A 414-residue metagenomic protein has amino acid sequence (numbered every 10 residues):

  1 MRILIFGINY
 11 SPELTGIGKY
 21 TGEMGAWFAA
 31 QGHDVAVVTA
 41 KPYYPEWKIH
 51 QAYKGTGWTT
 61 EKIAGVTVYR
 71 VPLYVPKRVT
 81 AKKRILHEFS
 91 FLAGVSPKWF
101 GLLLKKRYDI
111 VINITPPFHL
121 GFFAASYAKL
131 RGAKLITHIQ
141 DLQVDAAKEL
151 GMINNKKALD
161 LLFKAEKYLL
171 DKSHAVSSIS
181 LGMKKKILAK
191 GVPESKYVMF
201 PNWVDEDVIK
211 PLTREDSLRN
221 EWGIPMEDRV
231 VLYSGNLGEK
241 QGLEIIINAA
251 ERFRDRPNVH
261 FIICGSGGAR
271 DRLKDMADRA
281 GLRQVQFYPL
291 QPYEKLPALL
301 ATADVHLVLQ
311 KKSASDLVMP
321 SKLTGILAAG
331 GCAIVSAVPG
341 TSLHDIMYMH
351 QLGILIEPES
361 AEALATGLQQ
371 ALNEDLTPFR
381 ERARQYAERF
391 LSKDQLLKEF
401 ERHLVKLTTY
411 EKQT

Functional and structural regions predicted by a protein language model:
M1-A64, T414: N-terminal subdomain of nucleotide-sugar transferases
Q51-W58, K210-I224, R380: A short helix/loop element that forms part of the nucleotide-sugar donor recognition site in Leloir-type
F100, H119-F122, S126-L130, K157-V176: Membrane-proximal helix-turn-helix segments that form the acceptor-binding/catalytic region of lipid-linked
G182, W203: Carbohydrate-associated surface elements
P225-Q241, I247-A250, I262: Conserved donor-binding/catalytic core segment of Leloir-type glycosyltransferases
Q241, P289-A298, H306-L327, A333-D345: Nucleotide-sugar-dependent
I262-G265, R270-P297: Nucleotide-activated donor-binding/catalytic signature segment of Leloir-type glycosyltransferases, i.e., the conserved
E359, A363, T377-V405: A charged, aromatic-enriched C-terminal amphipathic alpha-helix characteristic of glycosyltransferases across folds
